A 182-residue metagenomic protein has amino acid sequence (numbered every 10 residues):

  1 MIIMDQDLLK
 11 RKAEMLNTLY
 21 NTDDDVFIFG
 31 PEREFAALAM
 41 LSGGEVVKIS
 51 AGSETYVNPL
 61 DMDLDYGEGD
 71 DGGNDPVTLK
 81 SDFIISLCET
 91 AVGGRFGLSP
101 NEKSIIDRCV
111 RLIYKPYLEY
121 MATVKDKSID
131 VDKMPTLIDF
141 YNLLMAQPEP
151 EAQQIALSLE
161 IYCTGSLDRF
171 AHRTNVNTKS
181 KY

Functional and structural regions predicted by a protein language model:
M1, R33-G44, A51, N58-Y182: P-loop NTPase motor domains
M1-A51: Glycine-rich phosphate-binding loop of nucleotide-binding enzymes
